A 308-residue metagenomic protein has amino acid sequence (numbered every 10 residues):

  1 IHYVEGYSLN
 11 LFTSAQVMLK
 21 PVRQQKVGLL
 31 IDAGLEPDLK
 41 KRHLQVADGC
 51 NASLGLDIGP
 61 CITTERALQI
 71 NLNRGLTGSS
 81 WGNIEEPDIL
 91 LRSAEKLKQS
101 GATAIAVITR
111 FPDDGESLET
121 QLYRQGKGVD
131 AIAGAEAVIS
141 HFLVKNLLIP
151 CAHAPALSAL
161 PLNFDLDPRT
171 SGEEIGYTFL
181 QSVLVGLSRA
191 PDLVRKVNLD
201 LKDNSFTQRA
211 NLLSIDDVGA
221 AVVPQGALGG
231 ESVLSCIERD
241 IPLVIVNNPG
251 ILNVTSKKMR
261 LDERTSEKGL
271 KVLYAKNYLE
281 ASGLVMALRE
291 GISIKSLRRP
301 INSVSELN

Functional and structural regions predicted by a protein language model:
I1-L122, G128-A133, I294: Metallocofactor- and cofactor-centric catalytic cores in central/energy metabolism, strongly enriched
L30-G34, I62-T64, I108-F111, N146-L147 (+3 more regions): Fold-independent oxyanion-binding glycine-rich loops and adjacent beta-strand/coil segments at enzyme active sites
R42-C50, L143, S235-C236, S256-K258: Short, aromatic/basic amphipathic alpha-helical patches
R42-L54, A67-L72, E173-L193, V197: Short, charged N-terminal beta->alpha structural module
D48-I62, S100, H141-A152, E238-I245: Structural alpha-beta junctions
G59-L76, A154-L166, N253-T255, R260: Short connector loops at secondary-structure junctions
L76-I84, S93-A94, K98-G101, I105-I108 (+2 more regions): Generic multipass alpha-helical transmembrane bundles of integral membrane proteins
A159-L162, S182-A220, P224-N308: C-terminal functional extensions of proteins
